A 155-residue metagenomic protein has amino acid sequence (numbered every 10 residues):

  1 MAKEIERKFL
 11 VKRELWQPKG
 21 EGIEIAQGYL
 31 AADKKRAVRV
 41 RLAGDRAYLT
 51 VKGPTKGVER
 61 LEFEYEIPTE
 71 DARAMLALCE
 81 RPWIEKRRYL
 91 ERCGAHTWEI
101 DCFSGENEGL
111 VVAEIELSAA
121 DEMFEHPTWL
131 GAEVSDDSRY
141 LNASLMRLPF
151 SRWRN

Functional and structural regions predicted by a protein language model:
M1-N155: Phosphate-end processing signature that detects enzymes handling 5′-triphosphorylated RNA and polyphosphate
